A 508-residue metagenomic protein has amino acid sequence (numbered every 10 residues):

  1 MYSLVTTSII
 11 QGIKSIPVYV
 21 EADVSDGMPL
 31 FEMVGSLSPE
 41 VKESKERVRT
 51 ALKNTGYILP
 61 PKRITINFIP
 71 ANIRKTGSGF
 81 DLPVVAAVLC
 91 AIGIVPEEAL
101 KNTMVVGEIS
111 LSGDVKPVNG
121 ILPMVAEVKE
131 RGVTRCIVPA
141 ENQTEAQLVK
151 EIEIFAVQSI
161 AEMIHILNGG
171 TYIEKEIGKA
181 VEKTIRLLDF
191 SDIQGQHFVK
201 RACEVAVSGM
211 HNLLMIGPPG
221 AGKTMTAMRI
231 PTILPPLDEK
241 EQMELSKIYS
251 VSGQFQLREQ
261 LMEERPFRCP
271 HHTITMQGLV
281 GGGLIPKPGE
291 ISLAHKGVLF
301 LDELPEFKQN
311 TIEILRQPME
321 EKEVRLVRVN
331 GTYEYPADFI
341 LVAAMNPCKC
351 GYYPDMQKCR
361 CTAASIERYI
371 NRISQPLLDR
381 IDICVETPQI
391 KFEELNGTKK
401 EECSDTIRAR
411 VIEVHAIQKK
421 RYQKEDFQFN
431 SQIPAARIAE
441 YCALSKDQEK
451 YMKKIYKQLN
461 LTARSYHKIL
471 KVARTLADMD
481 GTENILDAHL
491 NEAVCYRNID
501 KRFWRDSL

Functional and structural regions predicted by a protein language model:
M1-L214, P218-A221, M262, S465-Y466 (+1 more regions): Peripheral, non-AAA+ core regions of ATP-driven protein-machinery
V18-V24, L279, D382-E386: Short beta-strand elements
V34-K45, P60, N67-G77, I285-P286 (+1 more regions): Basic, amphipathic alpha-helical bundle interface domains used for macromolecular binding and assembly
S112, L301-K308, G351: Catalytic P-loop NTPase motifs of RecA-like helicase/translocase cores
G169-V205, G209, P236-I291: P-loop NTPase nucleotide-binding/switch module
M215-Q256, E321: Walker A/P-loop
K296, D302-E303, I314: Walker B catalytic acidic pair
